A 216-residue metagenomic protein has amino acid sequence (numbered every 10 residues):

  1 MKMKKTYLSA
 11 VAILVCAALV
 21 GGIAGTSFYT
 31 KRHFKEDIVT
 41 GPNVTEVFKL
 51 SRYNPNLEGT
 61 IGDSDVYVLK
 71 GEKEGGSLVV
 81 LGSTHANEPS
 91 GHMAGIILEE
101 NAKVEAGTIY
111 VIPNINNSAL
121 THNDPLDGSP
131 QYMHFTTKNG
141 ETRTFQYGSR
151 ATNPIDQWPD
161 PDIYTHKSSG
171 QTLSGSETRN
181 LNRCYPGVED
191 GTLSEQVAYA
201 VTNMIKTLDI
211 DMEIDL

Functional and structural regions predicted by a protein language model:
K2-S64: Short glycine- and acidic-rich boundary segments immediately preceding or forming the N-terminal edge of structured
S64-D65, A94-I97, Q196-A200: Well-ordered alpha-helical segments embedded in enzymatic catalytic cores
D65-E74: Short beta-strand-to-loop junctions in surface cap/lid or active-site-entrance loops
K70, N101, N203-I205: Structural motif
G76-T84: Short beta-strand element of the alpha/beta-hydrolase
H85-M93: Di-metal (Zn2+ and/or Mg2+/Mn2+) metal-binding site signature of metallo-dependent hydrolases with the MBL/beta-CASP
P89-S90, E105-L216: Active-site/substrate-binding loop(s) of hydrolase catalytic cores
A94-G107: A short, Lys/Arg-enriched amphipathic alpha-helix followed by its capping loop at the start of a domain
